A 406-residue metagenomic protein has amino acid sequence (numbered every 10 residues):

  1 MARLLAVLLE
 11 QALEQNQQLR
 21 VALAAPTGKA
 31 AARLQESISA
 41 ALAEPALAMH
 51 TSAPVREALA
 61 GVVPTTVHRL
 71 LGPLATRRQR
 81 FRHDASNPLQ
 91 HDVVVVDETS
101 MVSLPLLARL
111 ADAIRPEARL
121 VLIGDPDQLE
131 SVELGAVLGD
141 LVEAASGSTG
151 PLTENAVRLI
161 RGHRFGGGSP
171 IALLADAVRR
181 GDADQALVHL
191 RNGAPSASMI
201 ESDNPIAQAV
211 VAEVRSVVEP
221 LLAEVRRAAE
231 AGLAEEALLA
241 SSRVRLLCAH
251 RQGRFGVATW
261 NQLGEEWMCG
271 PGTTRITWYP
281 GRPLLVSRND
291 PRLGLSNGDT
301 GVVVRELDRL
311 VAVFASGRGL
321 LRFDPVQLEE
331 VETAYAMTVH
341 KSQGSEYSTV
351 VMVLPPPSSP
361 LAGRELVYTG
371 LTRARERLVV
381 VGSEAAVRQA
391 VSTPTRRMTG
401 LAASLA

Functional and structural regions predicted by a protein language model:
M1, Q17, P26, A30 (+22 more regions): Helical mechanochemical/support elements of P-loop NTPase systems and associated helical scaffolds
M1-N192: ASCE P-loop NTPase helicase motor core
L23, R56, D84-N87, A111-A113 (+9 more regions): Replace "in large, NTP-powered and nucleic-acid-processing enzymes" with "in large, NTP-powered factors and other
P26, D125, A249, P355 (+1 more regions): Cofactor-binding loop segments of dinucleotide-utilizing enzymes, especially the Rossmann-like FAD- and NAD(P)+-binding
S39-A40, L110-A113, N261-E266, T300 (+2 more regions): Short, solvent-exposed amphipathic alpha-helical segments in soluble enzyme and RNA/protein-processing domains
P64, V93-D97, V121, L247 (+3 more regions): Structural motif
D127-L293, V304: Conserved helicase motor core of P-loop NTPases
R180, V286, D299-A406: C-terminal accessory regions
